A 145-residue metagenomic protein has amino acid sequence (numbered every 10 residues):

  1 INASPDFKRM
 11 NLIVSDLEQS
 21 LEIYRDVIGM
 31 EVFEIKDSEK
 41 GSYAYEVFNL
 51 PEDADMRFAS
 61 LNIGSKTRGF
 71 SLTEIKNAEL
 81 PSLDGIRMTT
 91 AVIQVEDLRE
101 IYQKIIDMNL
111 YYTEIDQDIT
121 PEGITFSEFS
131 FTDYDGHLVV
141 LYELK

Functional and structural regions predicted by a protein language model:
I1-A3, R9-L12, I35, V92-K145: Vicinal oxygen chelate
D6, D55, R87, T125: Exposed loop/turn and edge beta-strand positions of beta-sandwich/beta-sheet ligand-binding modules
R9, S60, G69-S71, T90: Structural preference for beta-strand elements that scaffold enzyme active sites
I13-K66: Core segments of cupin and vicinal oxygen chelate
G41-V47, N77, D118-P121: A cross-kingdom feature marking solvent-exposed beta-strand/loop segments within repeated, beta-rich binding/scaffold
S65-R68, L98: Short, charged/polar surface micro-motifs in flexible loops or helix N-caps
T73-A78, L144: Acetyl-CoA-dependent GNAT
D84-Q94: A short, surface-exposed interaction/processing loop segment used at functional sites
